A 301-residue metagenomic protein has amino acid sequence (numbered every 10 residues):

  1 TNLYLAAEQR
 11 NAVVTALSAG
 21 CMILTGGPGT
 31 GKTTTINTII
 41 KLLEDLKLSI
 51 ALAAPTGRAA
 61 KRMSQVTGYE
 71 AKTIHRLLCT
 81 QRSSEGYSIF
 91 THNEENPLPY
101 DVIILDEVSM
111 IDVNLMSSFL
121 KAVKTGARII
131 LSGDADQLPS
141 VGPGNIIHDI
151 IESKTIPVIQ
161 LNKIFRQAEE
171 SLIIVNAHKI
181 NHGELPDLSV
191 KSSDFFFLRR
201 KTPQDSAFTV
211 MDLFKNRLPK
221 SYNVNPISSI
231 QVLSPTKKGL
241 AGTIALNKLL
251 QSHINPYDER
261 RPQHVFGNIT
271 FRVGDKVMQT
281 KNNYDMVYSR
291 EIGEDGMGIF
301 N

Functional and structural regions predicted by a protein language model:
T1, T15, S132-G298: Conserved helicase motor core of P-loop NTPases
L3-S18: N-terminal pre-P-loop "Q-motif" helix
Y4, R82-T91, E259-R261: Short gly/ser/thr-rich secondary-structure transition/capping motifs
I23, T38, L42-L48, A54-V66 (+4 more regions): Conserved helicase motor core of SF1/SF2 NTP-dependent helicases
G29: Walker A (P-loop) phosphate-binding loop of P-loop NTPases
K32: Conserved lysine of the Walker
H92-N93, S118, F266, D295: A structural connector/turn signal
